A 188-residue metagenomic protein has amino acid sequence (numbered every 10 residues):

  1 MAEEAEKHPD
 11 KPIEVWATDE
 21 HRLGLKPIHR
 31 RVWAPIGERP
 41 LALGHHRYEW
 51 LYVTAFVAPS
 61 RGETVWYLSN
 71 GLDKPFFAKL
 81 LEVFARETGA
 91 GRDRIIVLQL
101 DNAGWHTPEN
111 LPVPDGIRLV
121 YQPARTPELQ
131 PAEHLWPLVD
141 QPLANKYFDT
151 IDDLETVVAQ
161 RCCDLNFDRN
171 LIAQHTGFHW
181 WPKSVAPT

Functional and structural regions predicted by a protein language model:
M1-T188: Short functional hotspots at interaction and active-site rims
